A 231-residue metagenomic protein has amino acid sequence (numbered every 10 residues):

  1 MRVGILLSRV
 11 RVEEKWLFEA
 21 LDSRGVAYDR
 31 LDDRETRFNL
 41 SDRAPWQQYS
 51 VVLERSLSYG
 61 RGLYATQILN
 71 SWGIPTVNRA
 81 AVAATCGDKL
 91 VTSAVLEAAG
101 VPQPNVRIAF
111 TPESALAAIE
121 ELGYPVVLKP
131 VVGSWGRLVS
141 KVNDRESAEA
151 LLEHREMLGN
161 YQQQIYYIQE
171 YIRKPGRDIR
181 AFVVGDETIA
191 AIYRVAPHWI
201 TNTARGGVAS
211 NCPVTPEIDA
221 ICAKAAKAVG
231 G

Functional and structural regions predicted by a protein language model:
M1-V3, L7, R43, N70-G73 (+3 more regions): Active-site nucleotide/adenylate-binding loops and adjacent lid/helix of ATP-dependent enzymes
M1-V82, V91: ATP-binding N-terminal substructure of ATP-dependent carboxylate-amine bond-forming enzymes
E14-W16, G62-A65, D88, R137-L138 (+2 more regions): Short glycine-/acidic-enriched loop or helix-start segments at secondary-structure transitions that form or flank
E19, Q67, A94, A117 (+2 more regions): Surface-exposed charge patches
R34, S56-L57, V131, Y171-I172 (+1 more regions): Anionic group-transfer/hydrolysis microenvironments
S140-V229: Phosphate-binding site of ATP-dependent enzymes
